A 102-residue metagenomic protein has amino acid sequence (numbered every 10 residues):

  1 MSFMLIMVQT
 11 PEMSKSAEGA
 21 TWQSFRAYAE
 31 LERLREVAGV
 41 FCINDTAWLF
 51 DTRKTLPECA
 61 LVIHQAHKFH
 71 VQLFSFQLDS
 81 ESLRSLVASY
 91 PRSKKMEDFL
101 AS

Functional and structural regions predicted by a protein language model:
M1-A17: Short glycine-/aliphatic-rich beta-strand segments at the starts of folded cytosolic domains
S14-Q23, K54-L61: Short, conserved charged micro-motifs
A17-R35: An N-terminal amphipathic alpha-helical segment
S24, E30, E58-L61, S82 (+1 more regions): Exposed alpha-helical structural elements
A29-F74: Short, intrinsically disordered low-complexity segments
E30, W48, S82-S85, F99: Acidic/proline-rich low-complexity IDRs
Q72-L86: Surface/interface-facing alpha-helical segments and adjacent flexible terminal/loop regions used for partner/assembly
R84-S102: Short, low-order "capping/linker" segments at domain edges
